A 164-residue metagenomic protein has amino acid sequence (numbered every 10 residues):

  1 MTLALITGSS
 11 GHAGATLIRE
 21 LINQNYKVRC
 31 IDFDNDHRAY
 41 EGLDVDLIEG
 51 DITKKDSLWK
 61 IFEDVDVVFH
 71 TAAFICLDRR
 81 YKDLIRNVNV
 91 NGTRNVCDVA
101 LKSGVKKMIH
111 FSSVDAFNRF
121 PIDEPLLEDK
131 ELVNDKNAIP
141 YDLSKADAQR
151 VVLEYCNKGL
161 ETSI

Functional and structural regions predicted by a protein language model:
A4-Q24: N-terminal Rossmann NAD(P)H-binding glycine-rich loop of SDR-like oxidoreductase domains
T7, I31, V68-A72, M108-V114: SDR active-site strand-loop-helix element
G14-T16, V90, A146: Residues forming the Rossmann-fold NAD(P)(H) cofactor-binding site
Y26-N35: Conserved glycine-rich Rossmann-like NAD(P)H-binding loop of the short-chain dehydrogenase/reductase
V45, E49-N91, V99, R119: NAD(P)H-binding glycine-rich loop region in Rossmannoid oxidoreductase-like domains and their noncatalytic homologs
K54, N91-N95, K107, D147-A148: Conserved cofactor-binding/catalytic machinery of classical short-chain dehydrogenase/reductase
N95-Y141, S163: Conserved Rossmann-fold NAD(P)-dependent oxidoreductase catalytic core, especially the SDR/UDP-sugar
N137-S163: Active-site Tyr-X1-5-Lys
